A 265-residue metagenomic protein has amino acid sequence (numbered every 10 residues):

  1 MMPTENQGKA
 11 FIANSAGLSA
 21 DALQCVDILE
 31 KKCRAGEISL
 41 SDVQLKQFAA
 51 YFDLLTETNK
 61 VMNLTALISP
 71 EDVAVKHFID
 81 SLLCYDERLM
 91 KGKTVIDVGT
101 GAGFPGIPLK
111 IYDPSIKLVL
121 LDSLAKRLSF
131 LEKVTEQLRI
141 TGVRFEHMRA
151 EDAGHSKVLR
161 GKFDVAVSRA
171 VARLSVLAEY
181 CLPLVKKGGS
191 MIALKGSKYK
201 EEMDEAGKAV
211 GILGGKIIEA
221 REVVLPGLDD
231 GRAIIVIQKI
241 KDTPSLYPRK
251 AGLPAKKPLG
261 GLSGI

Functional and structural regions predicted by a protein language model:
M2-G92, I96, K126-V143: Class I SAM-dependent transferase core
I68, H147-R149, E219-R221: Short loop/edge segments at beta-strand edges and connector loops that shape dinucleotide/nucleotide cofactor-binding
L82-A172, V176-E179: Conserved SAM/SAH cofactor-binding pocket of Class I
D113, V185-K187: Helix-to-beta-strand junctions that scaffold the AdoMet/dcAdoMet cofactor pocket in Class I SAM-dependent enzymes
R127-S129, Y199, M203: Short alpha-helix immediately C-terminal to the canonical SAM-binding loop
E151, G196-K200, L225: Short "lid" loop at the C-terminus of a central beta-strand within the Rossmann-like core of SAM-dependent
G188-K198: Conserved beta-strand signature within the Rossmann-like core of class I S-adenosyl-L-methionine
D204-I265: SAM/dcSAM-binding transferase cores
